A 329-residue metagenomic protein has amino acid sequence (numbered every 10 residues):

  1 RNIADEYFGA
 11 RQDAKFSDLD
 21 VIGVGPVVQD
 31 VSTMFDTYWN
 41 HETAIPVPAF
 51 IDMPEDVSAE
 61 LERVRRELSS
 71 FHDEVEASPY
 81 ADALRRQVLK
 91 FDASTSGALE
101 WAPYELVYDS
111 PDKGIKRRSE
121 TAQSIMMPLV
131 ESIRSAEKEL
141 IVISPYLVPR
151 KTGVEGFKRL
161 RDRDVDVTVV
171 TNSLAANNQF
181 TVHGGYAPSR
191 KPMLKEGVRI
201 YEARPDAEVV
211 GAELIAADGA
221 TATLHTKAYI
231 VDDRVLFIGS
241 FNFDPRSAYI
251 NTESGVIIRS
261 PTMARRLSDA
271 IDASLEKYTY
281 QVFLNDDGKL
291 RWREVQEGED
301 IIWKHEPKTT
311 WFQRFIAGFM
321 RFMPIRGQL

Functional and structural regions predicted by a protein language model:
R1-L329: Charged, low-complexity intrinsically disordered terminal segments
